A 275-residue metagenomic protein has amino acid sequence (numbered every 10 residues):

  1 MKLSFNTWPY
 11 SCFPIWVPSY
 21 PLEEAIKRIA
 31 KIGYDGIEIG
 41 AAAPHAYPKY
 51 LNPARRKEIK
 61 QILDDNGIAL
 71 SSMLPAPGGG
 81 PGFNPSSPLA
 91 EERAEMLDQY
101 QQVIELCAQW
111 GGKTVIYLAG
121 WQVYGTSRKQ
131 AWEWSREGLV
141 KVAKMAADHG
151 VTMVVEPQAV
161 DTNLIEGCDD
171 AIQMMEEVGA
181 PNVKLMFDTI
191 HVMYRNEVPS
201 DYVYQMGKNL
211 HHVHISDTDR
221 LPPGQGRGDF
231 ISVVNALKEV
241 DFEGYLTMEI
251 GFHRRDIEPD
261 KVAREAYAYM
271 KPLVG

Functional and structural regions predicted by a protein language model:
M1-G112, V140, A147, A180 (+5 more regions): N-terminal pre-domain/capping segments
L3-T7, I37-I39, L70-P75, V115-Y117 (+4 more regions): Hydrophobic faces of well-ordered beta-strands that scaffold small-molecule active sites in alpha/beta enzyme cores
P9-S11, A41-A43, A76-G79, A119-V123 (+4 more regions): Active-site-proximal loop/turn and secondary-structure-junction residues that shape catalytic pockets, frequently
G36, Q130-W132, R136-N235: Acidic/histidine-rich catalytic cores of soluble enzymes
S86-E91, W121-A131, P157-N163: Surface-exposed cleft-lining segments at the edges of enzyme active sites
C107-S127, H149-Q158: Active-site groove signature of glycoside hydrolases
P222-P223, Y245, R254-E258: Short active-site-adjacent structural elements
F230-L246: Short glycine/proline-rich, acidic loop/turn segments that cap or connect secondary-structure elements
